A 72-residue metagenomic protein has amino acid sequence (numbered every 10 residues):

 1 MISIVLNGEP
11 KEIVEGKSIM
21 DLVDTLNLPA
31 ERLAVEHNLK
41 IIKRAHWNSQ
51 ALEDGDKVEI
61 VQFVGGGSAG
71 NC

Functional and structural regions predicted by a protein language model:
M1-N7: Eukaryote-biased recognition of intrinsically disordered, low-complexity regulatory segments
V5, V14-W47: Compact, glycine-rich, soluble single-domain proteins
P10-E12: Bateman/CBS regulatory modules and CBS-like beta-alpha motifs in cytosolic regions of diverse proteins
G55-V58: Loop/turn positions that initiate beta-strands
G65-C72: Short, Lys/Arg- and Gly-enriched loop/turn segments at beta-strand edges
